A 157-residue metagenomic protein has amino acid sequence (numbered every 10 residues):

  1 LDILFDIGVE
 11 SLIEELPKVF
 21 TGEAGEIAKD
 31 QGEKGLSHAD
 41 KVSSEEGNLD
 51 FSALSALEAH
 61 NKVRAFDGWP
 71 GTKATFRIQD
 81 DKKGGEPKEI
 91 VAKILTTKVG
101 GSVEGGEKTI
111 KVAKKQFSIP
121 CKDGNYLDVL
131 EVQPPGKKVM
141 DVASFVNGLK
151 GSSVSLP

Functional and structural regions predicted by a protein language model:
L1-K98: Active-site-proximal loop/hinge segments within enzyme catalytic domains
H60-P157: C-terminal active-site/capping subdomain that shapes the small-molecule cofactor and substrate pocket of enzyme
